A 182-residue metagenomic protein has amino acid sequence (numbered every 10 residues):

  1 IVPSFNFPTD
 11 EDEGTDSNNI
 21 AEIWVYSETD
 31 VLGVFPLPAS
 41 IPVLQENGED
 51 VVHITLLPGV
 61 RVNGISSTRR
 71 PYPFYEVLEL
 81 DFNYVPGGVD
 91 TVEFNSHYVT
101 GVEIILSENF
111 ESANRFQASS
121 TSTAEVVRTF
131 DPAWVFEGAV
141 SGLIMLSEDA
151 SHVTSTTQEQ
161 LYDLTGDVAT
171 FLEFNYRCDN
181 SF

Functional and structural regions predicted by a protein language model:
V2-D16, C178-N180: Short amphipathic, basic-aromatic surface patches that mediate peripheral association with negatively charged
S27, N47-S67: A short, solvent-exposed beta-strand micro-motif common in secreted/extracellular proteins
D30-V43: Short, solvent-exposed S/T- and G/P-enriched segments that are highly enriched in secreted/extracellular and lumenal
N63-N95: Structured interaction patches on ligand/partner-binding surfaces of diverse proteins
T91-E125: Extracellular carbohydrate-recognition regions
V126-T154: Short carbohydrate-recognition loop motifs
M145-F171: Secreted extracellular polysaccharide-interacting domains
L164-V168, Y176-F182: Extended, low-complexity, turn-rich repeat/linker tracts enriched in Gly/Pro/Ser/Thr and Asp/Glu that occur
